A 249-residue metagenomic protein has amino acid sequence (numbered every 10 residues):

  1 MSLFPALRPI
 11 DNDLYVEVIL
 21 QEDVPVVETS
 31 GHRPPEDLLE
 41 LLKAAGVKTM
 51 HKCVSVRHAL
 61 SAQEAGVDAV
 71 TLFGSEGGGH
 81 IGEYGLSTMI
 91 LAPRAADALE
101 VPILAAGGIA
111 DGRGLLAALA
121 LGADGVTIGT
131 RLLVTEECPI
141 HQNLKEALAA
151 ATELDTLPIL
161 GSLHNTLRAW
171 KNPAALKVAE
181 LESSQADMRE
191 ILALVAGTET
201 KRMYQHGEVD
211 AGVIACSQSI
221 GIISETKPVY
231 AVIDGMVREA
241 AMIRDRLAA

Functional and structural regions predicted by a protein language model:
M1-A98: Active-site entrance/lid segments in N-terminal catalytic domains of soluble metabolic enzymes
L7, E76, G108-I109, R131: Acidic, glycine-rich active-site loops and adjacent beta-strand->loop/helix elements that engage anionic groups
I81-L104, A110-A249: Conserved active-site-proximal phosphate/metal-binding subdomains
